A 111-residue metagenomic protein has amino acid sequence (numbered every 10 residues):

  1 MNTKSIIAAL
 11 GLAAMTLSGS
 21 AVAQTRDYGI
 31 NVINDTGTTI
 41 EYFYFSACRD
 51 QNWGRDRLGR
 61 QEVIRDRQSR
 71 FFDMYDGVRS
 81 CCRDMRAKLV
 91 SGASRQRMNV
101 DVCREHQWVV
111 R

Functional and structural regions predicted by a protein language model:
M1-A8: Bacterial N-terminal signal peptides that target proteins for export
A9-T16: Bacterial N-terminal signal peptides
G19-A23: Sec/Tat signal peptide C-region and signal peptidase I cleavage site
I30-G37: Asparagine-centered strand-capping/turn motif at beta-strand->loop junctions
T38-Y42: Short acidic/proline- and small/hydrophobic-mixed sequence motifs that coincide with surface turns and coil-to-beta
W53-G77: Intrinsically disordered, low-complexity Pro/Gly/Ser/Thr-rich segments with frequent PxxP/GP/PP motifs and embedded
S80-L89: A short, solvent-exposed beta-strand micro-motif common in secreted/extracellular proteins
A93-R111: Extracellular beta-sheet/turn segments enriched in Thr/Pro/Gly and aliphatic residues
